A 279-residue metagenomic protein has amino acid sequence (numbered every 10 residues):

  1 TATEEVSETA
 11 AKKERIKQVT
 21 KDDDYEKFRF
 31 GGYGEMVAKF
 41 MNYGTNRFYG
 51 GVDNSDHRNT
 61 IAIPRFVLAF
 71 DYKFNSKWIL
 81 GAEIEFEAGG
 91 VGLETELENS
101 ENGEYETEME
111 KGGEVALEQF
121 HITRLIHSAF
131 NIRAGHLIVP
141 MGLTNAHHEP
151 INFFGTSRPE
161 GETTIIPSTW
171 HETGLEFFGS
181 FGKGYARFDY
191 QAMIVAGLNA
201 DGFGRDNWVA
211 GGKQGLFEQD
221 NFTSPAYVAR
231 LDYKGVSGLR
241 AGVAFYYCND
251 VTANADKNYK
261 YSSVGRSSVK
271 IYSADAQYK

Functional and structural regions predicted by a protein language model:
T1-G51: N-terminal periplasmic/intermembrane-space "pro-region" immediately following the signal or transit peptide
T3, K13-I16, Y185, Q191 (+2 more regions): Intrinsically disordered, low-complexity regions
E4, E14-K17, E35, I61 (+4 more regions): Residue-level marker of intrinsically disordered, low-complexity segments enriched for small/polar residues
A11-K21, R47-D53, I122-F130, S262-S267: Short charge-dense sequence patches
K21-N42, S55-A200, T223-V228, D232-R240: Outer membrane beta-barrel
R47-V52, L97-G103, E149-G155, D206-K213 (+1 more regions): Flexible, surface-exposed loop regions and adjacent strand-edge segments of Gram-negative outer-membrane beta-barrel
A196-K279: Surface-exposed beta-loop-beta
